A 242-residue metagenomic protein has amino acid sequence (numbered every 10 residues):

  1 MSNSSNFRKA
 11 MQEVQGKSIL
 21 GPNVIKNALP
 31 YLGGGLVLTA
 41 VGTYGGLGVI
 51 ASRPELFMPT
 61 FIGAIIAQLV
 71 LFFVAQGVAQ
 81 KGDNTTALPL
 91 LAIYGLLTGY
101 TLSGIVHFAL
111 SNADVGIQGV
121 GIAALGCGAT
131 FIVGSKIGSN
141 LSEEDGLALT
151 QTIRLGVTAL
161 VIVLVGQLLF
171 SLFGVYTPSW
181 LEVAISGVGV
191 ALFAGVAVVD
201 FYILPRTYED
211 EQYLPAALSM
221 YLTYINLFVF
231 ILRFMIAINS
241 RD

Functional and structural regions predicted by a protein language model:
M1-D242: A hydrophobic alpha-helical transmembrane-helix feature that marks the membrane cores and membrane-interface segments
